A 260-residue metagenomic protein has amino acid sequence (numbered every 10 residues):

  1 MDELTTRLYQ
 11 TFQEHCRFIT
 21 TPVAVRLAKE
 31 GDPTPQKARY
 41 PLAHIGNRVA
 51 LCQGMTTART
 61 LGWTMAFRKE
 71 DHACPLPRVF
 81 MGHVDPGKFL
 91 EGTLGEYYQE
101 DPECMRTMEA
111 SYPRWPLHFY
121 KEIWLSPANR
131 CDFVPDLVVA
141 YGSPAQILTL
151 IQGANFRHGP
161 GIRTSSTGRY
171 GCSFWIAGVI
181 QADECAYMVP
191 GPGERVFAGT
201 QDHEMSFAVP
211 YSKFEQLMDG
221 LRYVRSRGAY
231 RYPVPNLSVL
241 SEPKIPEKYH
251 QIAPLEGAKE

Functional and structural regions predicted by a protein language model:
L4-E260: Acidic, serine/proline-rich low-complexity intrinsically disordered regions
